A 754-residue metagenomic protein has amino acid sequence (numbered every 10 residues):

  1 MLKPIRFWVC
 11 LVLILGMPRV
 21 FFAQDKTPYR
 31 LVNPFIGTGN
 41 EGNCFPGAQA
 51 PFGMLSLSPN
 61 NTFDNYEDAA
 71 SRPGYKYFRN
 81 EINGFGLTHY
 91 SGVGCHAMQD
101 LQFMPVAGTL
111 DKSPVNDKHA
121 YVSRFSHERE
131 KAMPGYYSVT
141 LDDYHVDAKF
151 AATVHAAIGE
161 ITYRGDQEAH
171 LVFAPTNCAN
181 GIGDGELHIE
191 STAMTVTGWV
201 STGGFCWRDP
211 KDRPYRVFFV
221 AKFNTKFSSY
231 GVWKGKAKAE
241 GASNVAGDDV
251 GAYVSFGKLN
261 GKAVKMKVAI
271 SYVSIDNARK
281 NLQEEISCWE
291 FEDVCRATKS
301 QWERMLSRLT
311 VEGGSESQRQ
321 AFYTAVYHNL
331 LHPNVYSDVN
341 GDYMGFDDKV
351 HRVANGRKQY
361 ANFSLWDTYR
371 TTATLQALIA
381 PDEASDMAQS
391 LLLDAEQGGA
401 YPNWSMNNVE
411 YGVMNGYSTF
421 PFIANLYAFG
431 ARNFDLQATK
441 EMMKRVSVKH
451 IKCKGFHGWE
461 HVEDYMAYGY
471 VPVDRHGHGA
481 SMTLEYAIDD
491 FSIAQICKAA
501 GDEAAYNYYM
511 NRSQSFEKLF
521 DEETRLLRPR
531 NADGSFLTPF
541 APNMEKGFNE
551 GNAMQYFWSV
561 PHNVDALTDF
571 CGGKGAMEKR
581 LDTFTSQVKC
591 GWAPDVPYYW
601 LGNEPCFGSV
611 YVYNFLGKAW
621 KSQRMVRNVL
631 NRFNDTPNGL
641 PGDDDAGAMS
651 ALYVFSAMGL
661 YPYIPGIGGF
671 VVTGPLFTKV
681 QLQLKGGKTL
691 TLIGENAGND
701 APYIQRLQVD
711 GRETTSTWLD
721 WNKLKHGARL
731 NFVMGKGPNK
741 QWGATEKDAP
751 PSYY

Functional and structural regions predicted by a protein language model:
M1-D25: Bacterial Sec-dependent N-terminal signal peptides
Q24-P421, Y427-L484, S492-K518, T524-L527 (+6 more regions): Accessory carbohydrate-recognition regions in carbohydrate-active enzymes
D489: ATP-dependent phospho-/nucleotidyl transfer catalytic cores
P675-F677, N699-Y703: Short coil-to-beta strand junction motifs in C2/discoidin
L690-N699: Short aromatic-glycine motifs in intrinsically disordered, low-complexity regions
